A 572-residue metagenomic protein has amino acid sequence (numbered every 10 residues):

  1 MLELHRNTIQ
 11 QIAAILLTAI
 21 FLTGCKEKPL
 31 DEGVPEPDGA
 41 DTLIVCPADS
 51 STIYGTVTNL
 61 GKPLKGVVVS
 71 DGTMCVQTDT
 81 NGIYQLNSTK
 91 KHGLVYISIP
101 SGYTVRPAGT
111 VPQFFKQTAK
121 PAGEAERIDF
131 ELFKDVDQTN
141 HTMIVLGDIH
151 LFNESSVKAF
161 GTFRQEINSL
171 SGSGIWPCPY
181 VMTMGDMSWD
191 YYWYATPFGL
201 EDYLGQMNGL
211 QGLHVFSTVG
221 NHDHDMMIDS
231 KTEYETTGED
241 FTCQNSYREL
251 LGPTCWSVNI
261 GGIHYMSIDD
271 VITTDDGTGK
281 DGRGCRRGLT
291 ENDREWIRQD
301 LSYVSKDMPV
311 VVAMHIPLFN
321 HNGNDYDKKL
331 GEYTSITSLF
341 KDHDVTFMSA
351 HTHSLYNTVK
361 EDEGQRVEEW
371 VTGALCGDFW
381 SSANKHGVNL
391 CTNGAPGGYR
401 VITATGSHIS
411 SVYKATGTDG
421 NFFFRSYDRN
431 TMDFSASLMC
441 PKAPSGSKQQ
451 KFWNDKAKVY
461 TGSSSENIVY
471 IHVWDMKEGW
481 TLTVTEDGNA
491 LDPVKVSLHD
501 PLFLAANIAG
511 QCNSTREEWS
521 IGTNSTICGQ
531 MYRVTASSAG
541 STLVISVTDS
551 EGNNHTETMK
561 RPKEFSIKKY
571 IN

Functional and structural regions predicted by a protein language model:
F21-G24: C-terminal motif of bacterial Sec signal peptides marking the signal peptidase cleavage site
K26-K28: Bacterial signal peptide processing site
G33-I53, G109-E124, G147-H150, I167-N168 (+1 more regions): Metal-dependent phosphoesterase/phosphodiesterase active-site architecture
L43-T52, L60, G102-A195, N572: N-terminal active-site segment of His-dependent metallophosphoesterases
S50-Y54, N59-T73: Short, ordered, surface-exposed loop/turn motifs in non-cytosolic proteins
N59, I128-V136, I149-L151, S246-D325 (+1 more regions): Conserved catalytic scaffold of divalent metal-dependent phosphoesterases
K65, T73-S88: Short, acidic Ser/Thr/Gly-rich low-complexity loop/linker segments typical of extracellular and cell-surface proteins
G102-K120, Y192-V304, L330-T346, N357-T405 (+1 more regions): Extended active-site neighborhood of metal-dependent phosphoesterases/phosphodiesterases
